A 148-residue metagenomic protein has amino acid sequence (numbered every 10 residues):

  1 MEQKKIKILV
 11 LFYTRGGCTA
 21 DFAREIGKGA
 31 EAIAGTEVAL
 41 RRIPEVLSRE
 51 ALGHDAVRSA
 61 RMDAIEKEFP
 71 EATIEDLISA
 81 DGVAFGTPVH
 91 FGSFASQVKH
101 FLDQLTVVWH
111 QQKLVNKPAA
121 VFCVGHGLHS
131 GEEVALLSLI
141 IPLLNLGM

Functional and structural regions predicted by a protein language model:
M1-Q111: N-terminal beta1-alpha1-beta2 submodule of the flavodoxin-like/Rossmannoid cofactor-binding fold
V115-M148: Short, glycine-/small-residue-rich phosphate/pyrophosphate-handling segment
